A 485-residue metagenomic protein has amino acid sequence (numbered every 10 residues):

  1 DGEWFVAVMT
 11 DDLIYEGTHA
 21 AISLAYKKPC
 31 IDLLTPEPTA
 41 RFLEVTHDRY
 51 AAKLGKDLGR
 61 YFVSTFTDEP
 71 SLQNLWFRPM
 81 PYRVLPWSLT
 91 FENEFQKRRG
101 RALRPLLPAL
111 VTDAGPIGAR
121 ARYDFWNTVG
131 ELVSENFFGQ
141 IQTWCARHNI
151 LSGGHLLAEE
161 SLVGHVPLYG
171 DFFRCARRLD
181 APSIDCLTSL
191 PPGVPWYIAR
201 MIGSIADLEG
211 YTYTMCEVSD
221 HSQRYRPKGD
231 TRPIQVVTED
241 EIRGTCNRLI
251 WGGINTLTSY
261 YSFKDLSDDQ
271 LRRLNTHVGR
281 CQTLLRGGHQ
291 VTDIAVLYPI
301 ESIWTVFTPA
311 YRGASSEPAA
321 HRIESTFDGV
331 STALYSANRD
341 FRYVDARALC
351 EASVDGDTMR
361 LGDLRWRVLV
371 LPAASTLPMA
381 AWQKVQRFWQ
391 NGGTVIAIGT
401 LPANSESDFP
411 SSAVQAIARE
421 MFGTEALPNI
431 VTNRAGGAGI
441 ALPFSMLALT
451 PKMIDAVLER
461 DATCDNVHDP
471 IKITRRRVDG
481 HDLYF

Functional and structural regions predicted by a protein language model:
D1-V63: Mature N-terminal, pre-catalytic/accessory segment of carbohydrate-active enzymes
A52-S64, E69-F485: Carbohydrate-binding surfaces of carbohydrate-active enzymes
